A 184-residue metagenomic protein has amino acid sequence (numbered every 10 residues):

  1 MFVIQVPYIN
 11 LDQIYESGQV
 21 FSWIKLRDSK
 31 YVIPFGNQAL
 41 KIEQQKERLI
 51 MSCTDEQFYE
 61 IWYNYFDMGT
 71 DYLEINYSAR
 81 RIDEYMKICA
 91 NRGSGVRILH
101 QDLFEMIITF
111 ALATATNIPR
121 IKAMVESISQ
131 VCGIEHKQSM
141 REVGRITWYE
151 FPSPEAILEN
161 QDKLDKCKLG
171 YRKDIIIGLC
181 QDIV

Functional and structural regions predicted by a protein language model:
M1-V184: HhH-family (HhH-GPD) DNA N-glycosylase catalytic core used in base-excision repair
